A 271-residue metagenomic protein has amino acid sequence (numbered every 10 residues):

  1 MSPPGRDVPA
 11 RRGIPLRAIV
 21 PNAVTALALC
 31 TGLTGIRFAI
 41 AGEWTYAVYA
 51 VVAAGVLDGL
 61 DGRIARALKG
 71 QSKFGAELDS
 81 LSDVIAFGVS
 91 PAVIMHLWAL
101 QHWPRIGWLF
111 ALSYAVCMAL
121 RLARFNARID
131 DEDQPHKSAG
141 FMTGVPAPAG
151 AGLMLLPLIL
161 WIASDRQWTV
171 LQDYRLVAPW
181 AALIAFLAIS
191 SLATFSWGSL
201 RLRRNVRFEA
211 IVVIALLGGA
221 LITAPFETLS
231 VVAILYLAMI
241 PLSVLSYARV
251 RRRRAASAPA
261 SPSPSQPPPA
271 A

Functional and structural regions predicted by a protein language model:
M1-G59, S243, A271: Topogenic membrane-insertion module of multi-pass membrane proteins
M1-P9, A139-A271: C-terminal membrane-associated helical module and adjoining short loops/tails
A18-T25, A67-F125, P157: Multi-pass membrane catalytic core of lipid/isoprenoid biosynthesis enzymes
C30-T34, V89-A92, I211-G219: Hydrophobic, membrane-inserted alpha-helices
L33-I36, A53, L57, P91 (+4 more regions): Alpha-helical transmembrane segments of polytopic integral membrane proteins, especially the permease/helical cores
T34-Y49, I85, V89-L112, L156-L176 (+1 more regions): Helix-coil boundary and interhelical linker segments in multi-pass alpha-helical membrane proteins
Y49-V56, L78-L81, I234: Hydrophobic residues within alpha-helical transmembrane segments of multi-pass solute transporters/permease subunits
R63-S72, A119-K137, I189-G198, L245-A248: C-terminal ends of transmembrane helices
